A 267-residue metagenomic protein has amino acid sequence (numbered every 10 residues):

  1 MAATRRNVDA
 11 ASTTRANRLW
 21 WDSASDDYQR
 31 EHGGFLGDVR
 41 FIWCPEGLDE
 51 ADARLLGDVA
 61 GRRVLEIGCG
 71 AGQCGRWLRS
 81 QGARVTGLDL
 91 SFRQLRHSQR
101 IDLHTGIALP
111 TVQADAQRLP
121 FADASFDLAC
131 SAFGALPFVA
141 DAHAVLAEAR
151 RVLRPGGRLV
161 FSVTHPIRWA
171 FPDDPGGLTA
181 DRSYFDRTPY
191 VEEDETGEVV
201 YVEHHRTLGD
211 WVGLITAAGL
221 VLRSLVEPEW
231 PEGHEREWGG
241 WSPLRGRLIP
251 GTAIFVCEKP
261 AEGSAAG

Functional and structural regions predicted by a protein language model:
M1-A60, Q73, I101: Conserved class I S-adenosyl-L-methionine
R63-R118: Class I SAM-dependent methyltransferase SAM/SAH-binding core
Q117-L128: A short acidic, Gly/Pro-enriched loop at the edge of an enzyme's catalytic core that lines a small-molecule cofactor
D127-A142: A short SAM/SAH-binding and catalytic strip from SAM-dependent methyltransferases
H143-R158: A short glycine-rich, Lys/Arg-flanked "PGG" loop and its adjoining helix->strand segment in the class I
R158-V191: Conserved class I S-adenosyl-L-methionine
V163, I167-F171, E195-D210: Acceptor-substrate binding/catalytic loop of class I
V202-L225: Short alpha-helix
